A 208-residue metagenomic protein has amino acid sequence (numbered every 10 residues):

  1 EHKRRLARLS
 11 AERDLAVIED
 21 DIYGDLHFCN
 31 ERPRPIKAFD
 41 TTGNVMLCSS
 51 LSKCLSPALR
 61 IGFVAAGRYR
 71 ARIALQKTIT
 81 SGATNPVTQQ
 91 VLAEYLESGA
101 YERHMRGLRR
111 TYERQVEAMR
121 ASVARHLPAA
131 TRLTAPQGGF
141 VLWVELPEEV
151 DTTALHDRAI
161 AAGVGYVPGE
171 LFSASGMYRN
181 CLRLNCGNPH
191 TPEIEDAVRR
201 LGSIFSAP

Functional and structural regions predicted by a protein language model:
E1-P208: PLP-dependent class I/II
